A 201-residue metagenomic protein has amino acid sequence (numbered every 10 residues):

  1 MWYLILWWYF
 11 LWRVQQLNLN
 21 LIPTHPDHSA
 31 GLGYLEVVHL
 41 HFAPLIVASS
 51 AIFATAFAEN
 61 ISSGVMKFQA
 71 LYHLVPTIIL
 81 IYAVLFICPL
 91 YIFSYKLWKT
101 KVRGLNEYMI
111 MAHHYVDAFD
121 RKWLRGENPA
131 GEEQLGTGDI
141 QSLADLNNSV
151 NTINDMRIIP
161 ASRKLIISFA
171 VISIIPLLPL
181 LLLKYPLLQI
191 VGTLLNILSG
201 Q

Functional and structural regions predicted by a protein language model:
M1-Q201: Intrinsically disordered cytosolic tails
